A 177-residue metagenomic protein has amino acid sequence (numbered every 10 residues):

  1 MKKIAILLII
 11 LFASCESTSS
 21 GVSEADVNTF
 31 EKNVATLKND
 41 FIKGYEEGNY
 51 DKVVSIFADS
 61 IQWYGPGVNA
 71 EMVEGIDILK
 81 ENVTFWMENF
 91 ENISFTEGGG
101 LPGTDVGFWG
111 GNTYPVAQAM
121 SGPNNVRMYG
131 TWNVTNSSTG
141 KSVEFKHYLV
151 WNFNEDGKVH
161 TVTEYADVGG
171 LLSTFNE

Functional and structural regions predicted by a protein language model:
M1-I4: Positively charged n-region of N-terminal signal peptides that target proteins for export
L11-S14: C-terminal motif of bacterial Sec signal peptides marking the signal peptidase cleavage site
E16-E177: C-terminal and inter-domain tail/linker signature
